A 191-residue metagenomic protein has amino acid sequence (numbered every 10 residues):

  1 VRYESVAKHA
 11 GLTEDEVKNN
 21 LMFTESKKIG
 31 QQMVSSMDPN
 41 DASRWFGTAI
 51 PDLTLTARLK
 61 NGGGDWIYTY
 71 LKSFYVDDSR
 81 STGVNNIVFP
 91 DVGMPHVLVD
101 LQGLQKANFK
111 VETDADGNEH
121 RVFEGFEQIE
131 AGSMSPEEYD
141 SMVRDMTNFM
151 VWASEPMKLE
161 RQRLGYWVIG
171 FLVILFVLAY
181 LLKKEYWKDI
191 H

Functional and structural regions predicted by a protein language model:
R2-A131, D140-R144, M150: Extracytoplasmic electron-transfer domains, predominantly the class I c-type cytochrome c fold
Y75, V151-S154, L182, Y186: Hydrophobic/aromatic-lined pockets within catalytic cores
F123-A131, S135, V151, Q162-I174: C-terminal low-complexity, acidic/polar tails when present
Q128-E130, M157, K184: C-terminal lobe and adjacent flexible extensions of AdoMet/dcAdoMet transferase-like proteins
P136-E160, L164: Juxtamembrane amphipathic/hinge helix adjacent to a transmembrane helix
R161-H191: Juxtamembrane interface at the cytosolic side of transmembrane helices
